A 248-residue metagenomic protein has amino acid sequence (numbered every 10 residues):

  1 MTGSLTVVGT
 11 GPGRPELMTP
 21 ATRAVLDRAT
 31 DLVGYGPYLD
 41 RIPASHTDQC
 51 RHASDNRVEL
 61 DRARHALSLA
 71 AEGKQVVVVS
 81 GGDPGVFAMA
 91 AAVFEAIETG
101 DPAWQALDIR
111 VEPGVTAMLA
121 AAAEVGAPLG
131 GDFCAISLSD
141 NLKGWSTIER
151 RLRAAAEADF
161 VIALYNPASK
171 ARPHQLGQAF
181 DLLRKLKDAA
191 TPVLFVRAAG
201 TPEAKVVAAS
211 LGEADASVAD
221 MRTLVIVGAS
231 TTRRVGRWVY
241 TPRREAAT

Functional and structural regions predicted by a protein language model:
M1-I109, D215, A246-A247: Class I S-adenosyl-L-methionine
G3, V86-A158: Class I SAM-dependent methyltransferase SAM-binding "motif I" and its flanking Rossmann-like core
L5-V7, Q75-V76, E157-T248: A contiguous loop/helix-start segment that scaffolds small-molecule binding in enzyme catalytic cores
L32, S45, L69-G73, A96 (+6 more regions): Change "in soluble alpha/beta enzymes" to "in soluble alpha/beta proteins
D40, G85-F87, M118, G200-E203 (+1 more regions): Short, active-site-adjacent cap segments at secondary-structure transitions
S45, M89-A90, A121-A123, S146-T147 (+2 more regions): Short, well-ordered secondary-structure micro-motifs
A66-E72, A123-A127, I148-L152, V206-G212: Short, surface-exposed amphipathic charged segments that create phosphate/polyanion-binding patches used for binding
